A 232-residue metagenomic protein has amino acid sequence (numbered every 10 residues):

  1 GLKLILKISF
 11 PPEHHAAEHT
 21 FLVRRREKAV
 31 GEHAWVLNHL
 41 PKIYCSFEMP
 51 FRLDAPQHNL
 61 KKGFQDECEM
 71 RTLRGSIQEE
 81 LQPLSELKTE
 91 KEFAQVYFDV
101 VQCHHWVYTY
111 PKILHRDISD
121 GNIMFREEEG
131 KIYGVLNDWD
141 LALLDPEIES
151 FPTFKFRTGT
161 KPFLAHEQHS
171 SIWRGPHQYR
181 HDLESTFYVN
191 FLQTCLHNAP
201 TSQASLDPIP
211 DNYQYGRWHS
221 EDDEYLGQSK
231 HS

Functional and structural regions predicted by a protein language model:
G1-E48, T89-E90: ATP-binding glycine-rich loop module of kinase domains
K7-P11, S46, L81, G121 (+4 more regions): Structured beta-strand/turn binding interfaces of compact recognition modules in eukaryotic regulators
H33-F93, I132-V135, W139-F163: Conserved structural core of kinase catalytic domains
E92-W106: Conserved alphaE helix
Y108-E127: Catalytic-loop of the protein kinase fold
E127, N137-L141, H177, C195-S232: Helical subdomain adjoining the active site within ATP-dependent kinase catalytic cores
E167-R180: Conserved end of the kinase activation segment
H181-Q193: A conserved short alpha-helix in the C-terminal lobe of the Hanks/eukaryotic protein kinase catalytic domain
